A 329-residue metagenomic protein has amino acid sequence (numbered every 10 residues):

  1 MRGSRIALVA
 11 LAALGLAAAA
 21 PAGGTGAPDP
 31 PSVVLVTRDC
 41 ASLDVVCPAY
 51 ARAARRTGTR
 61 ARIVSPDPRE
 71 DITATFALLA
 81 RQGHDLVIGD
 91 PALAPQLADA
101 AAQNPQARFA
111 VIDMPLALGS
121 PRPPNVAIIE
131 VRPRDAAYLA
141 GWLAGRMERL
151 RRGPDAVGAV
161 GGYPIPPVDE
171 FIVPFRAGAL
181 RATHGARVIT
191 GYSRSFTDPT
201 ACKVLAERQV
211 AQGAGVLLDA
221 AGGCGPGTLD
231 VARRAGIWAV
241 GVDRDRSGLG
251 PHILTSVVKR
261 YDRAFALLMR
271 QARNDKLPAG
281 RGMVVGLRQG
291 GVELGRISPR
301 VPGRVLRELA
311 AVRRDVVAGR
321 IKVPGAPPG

Functional and structural regions predicted by a protein language model:
M1-R5: Positively charged n-region of N-terminal signal peptides that target proteins for export
A7-A17: Bacterial N-terminal signal peptides
A19-P21: N-terminal Sec signal peptide cleavage junction
G23-G329: A residue-level marker of the well-folded mature domains of exported/periplasmic proteins
